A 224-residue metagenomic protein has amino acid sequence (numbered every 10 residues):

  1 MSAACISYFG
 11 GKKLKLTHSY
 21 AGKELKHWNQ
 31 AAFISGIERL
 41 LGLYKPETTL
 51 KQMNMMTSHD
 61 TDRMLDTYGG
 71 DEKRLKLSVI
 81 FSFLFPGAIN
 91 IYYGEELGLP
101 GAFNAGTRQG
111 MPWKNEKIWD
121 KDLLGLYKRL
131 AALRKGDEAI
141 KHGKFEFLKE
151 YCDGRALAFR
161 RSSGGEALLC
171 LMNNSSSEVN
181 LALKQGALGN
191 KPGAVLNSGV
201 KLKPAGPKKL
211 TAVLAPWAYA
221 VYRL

Functional and structural regions predicted by a protein language model:
M1-Y44, F81, P100-R129, L133 (+3 more regions): Active-site-proximal helices and loops of the catalytic beta/alpha 8
A4, F9-G11, L50, N54-E72 (+1 more regions): Aromatic/acidic polysaccharide-binding cleft in carbohydrate-active enzymes
S58-D62, L97-L99, G164-E166, N174-S177 (+1 more regions): Short, solvent-exposed loop/turn segments at secondary-structure junctions
H59, S82, G94, L130 (+3 more regions): Hydrophobic, well-ordered secondary-structure elements that form the walls of internal hydrophobic environments
I89-Y93, E138-E146: Acidic/polar loop patches that form or flank catalytic/metal-binding clefts of enzymes that bind anionic ligands
L148-A187: Carbohydrate-binding surface patches
Q185-V200: Solvent-exposed beta-hairpin/edge-strand motifs
A205-L224: C-terminal beta-strand-rich structural cap/linker in extracellular carbohydrate-active enzymes
